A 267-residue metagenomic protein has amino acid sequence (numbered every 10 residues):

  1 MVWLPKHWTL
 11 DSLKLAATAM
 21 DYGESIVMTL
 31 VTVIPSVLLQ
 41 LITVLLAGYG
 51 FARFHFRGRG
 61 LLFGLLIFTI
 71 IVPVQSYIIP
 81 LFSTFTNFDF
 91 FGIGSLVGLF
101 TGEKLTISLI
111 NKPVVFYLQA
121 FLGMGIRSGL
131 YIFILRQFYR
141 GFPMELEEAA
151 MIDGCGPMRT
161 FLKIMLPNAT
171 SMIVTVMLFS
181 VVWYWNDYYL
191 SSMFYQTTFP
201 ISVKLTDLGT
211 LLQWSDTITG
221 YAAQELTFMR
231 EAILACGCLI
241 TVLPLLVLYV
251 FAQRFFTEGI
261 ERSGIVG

Functional and structural regions predicted by a protein language model:
M1-G267: A structural signal for multi-pass alpha-helical bundles of membrane permease subunits that mediate small-molecule
